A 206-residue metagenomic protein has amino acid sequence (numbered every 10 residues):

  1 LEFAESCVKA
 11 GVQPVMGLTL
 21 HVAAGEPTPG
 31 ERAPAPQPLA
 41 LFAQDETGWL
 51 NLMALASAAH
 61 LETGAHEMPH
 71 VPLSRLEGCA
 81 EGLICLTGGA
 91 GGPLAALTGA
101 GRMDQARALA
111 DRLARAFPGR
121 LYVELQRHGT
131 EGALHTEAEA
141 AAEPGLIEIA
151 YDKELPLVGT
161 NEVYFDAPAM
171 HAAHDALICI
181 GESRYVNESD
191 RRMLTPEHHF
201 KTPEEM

Functional and structural regions predicted by a protein language model:
L1-M206: Phosphodiester-processing cores and adjacent nucleic acid-binding clamps
